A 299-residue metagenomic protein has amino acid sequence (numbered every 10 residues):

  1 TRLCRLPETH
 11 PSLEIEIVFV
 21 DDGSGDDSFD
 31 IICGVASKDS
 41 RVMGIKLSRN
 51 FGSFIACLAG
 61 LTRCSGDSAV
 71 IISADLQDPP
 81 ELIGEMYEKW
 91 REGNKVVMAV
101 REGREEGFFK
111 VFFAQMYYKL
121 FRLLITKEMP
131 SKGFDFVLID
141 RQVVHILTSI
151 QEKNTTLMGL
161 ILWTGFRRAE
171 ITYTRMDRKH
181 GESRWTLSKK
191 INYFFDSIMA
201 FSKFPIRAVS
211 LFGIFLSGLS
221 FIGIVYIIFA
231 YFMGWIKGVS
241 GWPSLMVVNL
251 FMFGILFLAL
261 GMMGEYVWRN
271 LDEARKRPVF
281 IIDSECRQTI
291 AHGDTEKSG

Functional and structural regions predicted by a protein language model:
T1-P7, P11-S24, I45-K46: Short beta-strand/loop segment that forms part of the nucleotide-sugar
H10, V35-D39: Acidic-histidine catalytic/liganding microenvironments
E16, R41-M43, R167-A169: Conserved beta-strand segments of alpha/beta enzyme cores
D21-D30, L76-Q77: A conserved acidic beta->alpha catalytic loop
G34, M43-R49, S53-R63, S68 (+2 more regions): Acceptor/aglycone-binding surface of glycosyltransferases and processive sugar-polymer synthases
T156-G299: Hydrophobic helical membrane-anchoring modules
